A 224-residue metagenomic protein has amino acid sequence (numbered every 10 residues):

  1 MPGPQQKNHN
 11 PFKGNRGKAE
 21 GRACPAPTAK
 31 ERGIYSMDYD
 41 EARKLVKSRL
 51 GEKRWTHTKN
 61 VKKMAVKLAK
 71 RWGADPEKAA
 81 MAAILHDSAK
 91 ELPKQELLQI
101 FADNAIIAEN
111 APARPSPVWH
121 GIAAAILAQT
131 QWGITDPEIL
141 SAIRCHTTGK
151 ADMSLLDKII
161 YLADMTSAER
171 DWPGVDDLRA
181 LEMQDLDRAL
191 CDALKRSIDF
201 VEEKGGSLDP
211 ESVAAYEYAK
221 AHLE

Functional and structural regions predicted by a protein language model:
P2-G3, G14, R22-P27, R32: Short, low-complexity intrinsically disordered segments enriched in A/P/G/S/L with frequent Arg, especially at protein
N8-N10, N15, Y35: Intrinsic-disorder-associated, low-complexity terminal segments enriched in Asp/Asn/His/Tyr and depleted of Lys/Arg
E41-R49, V66, R71-D192: Divalent metal-dependent catalytic cores for phosphoryl transfer on phosphate-bearing substrates
H57: N-terminal glycine-rich anion-binding loops that anchor highly charged ligand groups
A193-I198: C-terminal beta-signal and terminal closure region of outer-membrane beta-barrel proteins
D199-E224: Charged phosphate-binding loop/patch that engages nucleotide di/tri-phosphates or the phosphate backbone of nucleic
